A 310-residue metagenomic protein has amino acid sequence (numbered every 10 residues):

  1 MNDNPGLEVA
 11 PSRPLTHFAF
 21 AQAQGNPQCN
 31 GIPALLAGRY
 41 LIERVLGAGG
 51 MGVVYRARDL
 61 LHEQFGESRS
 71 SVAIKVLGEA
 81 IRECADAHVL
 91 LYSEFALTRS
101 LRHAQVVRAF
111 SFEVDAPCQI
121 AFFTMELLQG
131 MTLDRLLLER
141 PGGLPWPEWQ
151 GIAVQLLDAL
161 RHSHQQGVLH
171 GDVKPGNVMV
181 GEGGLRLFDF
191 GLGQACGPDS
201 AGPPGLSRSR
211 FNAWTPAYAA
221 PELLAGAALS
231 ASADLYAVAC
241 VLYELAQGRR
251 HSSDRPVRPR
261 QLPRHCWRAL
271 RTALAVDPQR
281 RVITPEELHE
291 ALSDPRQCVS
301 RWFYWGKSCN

Functional and structural regions predicted by a protein language model:
G78-S100: AlphaC helix of the eukaryotic protein kinase fold
R108-A121: Short beta-strand micro-motifs within the conserved protein kinase catalytic domain, predominantly in the N-lobe
C118-T132: Conserved short submotifs of the Hanks-type protein kinase catalytic core that shape the nucleotide-binding pocket
L133-L144: AlphaC helix of the protein kinase catalytic domain
I152-A153: Activation segment signature within eukaryotic-like protein kinase domains
D158-V168: Protein kinase catalytic-loop region centered on the HRD/HxD motif
